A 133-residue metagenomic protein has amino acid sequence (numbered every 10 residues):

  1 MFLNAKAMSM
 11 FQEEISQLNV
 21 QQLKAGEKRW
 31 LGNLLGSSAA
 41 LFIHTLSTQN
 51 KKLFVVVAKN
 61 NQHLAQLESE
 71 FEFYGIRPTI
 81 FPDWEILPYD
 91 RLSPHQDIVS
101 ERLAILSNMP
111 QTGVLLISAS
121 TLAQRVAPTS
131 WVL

Functional and structural regions predicted by a protein language model:
M1-L133: ASCE RecA-like P-loop NTPase motor cores that couple ATP hydrolysis to mechanical translocation on nucleic acids
